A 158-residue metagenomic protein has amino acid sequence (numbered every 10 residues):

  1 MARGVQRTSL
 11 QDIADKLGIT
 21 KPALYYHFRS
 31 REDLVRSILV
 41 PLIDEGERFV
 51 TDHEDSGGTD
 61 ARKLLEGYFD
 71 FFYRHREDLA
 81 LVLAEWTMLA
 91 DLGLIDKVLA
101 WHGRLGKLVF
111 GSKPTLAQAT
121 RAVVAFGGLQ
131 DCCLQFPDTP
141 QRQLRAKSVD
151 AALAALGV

Functional and structural regions predicted by a protein language model:
A2-D33, S37: Helix-turn-helix
A2-R3, E45-H53, G128-C132: Solvent-exposed, amphipathic alpha-helical segments
S9-L10, R36, F69, K97 (+2 more regions): Feature detects amphipathic, helix-rich regulatory segments
S37, R48-D78: Hydrophobic alpha-helical connector segments
I38, L42, G46, G57 (+2 more regions): Hydrophobic/aromatic residues within well-ordered alpha-helical segments
L64-V98, A122-G127: Amphipathic alpha-helical segments used for helix-helix packing
A84, D91, L116, A122-R142 (+1 more regions): Amphipathic C-terminal alpha-helical segment
M88-V123, R142-A146, D150: Amphipathic alpha-helical packing segments from all-alpha helical-bundle domains
